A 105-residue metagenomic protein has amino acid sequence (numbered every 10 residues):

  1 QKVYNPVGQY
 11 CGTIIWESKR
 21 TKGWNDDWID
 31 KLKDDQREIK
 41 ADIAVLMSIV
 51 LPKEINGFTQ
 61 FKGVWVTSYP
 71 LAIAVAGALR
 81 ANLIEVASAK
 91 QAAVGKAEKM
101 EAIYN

Functional and structural regions predicted by a protein language model:
Q1-N105: Amphipathic, heptad-repeat alpha-helical coiled-coil/stalk segments that mediate oligomerization, tethering
